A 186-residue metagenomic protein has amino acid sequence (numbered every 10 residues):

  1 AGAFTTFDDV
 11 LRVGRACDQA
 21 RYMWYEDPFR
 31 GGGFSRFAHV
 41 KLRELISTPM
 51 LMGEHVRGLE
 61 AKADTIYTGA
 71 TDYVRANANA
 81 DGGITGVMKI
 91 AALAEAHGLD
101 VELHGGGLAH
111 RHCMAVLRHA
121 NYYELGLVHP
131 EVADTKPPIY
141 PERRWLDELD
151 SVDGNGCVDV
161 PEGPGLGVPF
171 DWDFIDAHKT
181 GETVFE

Functional and structural regions predicted by a protein language model:
A1-D8, L51: Active-site mouth loops of central-metabolism enzymes
F4, I84-T85, V158, G165-P169: Gly/Ser/Thr-rich beta-alpha loop segments that engage phosphate groups in nucleotides
D8, F34-S35, I175: Short, function-defining helix-loop hinge/capping sites that tune catalysis or transport
R15, R21, R30-C157, P161: Shared catalytic-loop signature of beta/alpha-barrel
Y25: Conserved hydrophobic/aromatic pocket- or pore-lining residues that grip, position, or stack substrates in active sites
P164-E186: Extended hydrophobic packing segments that form well-structured cores
